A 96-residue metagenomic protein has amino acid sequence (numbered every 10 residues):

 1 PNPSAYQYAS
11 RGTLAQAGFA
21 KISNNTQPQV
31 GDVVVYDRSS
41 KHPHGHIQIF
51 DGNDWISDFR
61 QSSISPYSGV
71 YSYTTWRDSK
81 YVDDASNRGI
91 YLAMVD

Functional and structural regions predicted by a protein language model:
N2-Y71: ...with weaker cross-activation on analogous glycine-rich loops/strands in unrelated enzymes
I56-D96: Active-site or metal-binding loop neighborhoods of secreted/extracellular toxin and effector enzymes
